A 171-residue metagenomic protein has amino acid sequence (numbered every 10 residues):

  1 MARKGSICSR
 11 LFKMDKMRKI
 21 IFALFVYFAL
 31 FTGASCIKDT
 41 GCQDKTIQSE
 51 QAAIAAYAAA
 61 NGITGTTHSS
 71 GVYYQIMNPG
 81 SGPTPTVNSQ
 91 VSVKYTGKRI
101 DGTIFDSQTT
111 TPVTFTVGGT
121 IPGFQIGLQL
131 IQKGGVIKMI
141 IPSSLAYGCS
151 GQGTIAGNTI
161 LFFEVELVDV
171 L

Functional and structural regions predicted by a protein language model:
M1-S35: Sec-dependent bacterial lipoprotein signal peptides
R18-A23, T32-L171: Cross-family detector of peptidyl-prolyl cis-trans isomerase
